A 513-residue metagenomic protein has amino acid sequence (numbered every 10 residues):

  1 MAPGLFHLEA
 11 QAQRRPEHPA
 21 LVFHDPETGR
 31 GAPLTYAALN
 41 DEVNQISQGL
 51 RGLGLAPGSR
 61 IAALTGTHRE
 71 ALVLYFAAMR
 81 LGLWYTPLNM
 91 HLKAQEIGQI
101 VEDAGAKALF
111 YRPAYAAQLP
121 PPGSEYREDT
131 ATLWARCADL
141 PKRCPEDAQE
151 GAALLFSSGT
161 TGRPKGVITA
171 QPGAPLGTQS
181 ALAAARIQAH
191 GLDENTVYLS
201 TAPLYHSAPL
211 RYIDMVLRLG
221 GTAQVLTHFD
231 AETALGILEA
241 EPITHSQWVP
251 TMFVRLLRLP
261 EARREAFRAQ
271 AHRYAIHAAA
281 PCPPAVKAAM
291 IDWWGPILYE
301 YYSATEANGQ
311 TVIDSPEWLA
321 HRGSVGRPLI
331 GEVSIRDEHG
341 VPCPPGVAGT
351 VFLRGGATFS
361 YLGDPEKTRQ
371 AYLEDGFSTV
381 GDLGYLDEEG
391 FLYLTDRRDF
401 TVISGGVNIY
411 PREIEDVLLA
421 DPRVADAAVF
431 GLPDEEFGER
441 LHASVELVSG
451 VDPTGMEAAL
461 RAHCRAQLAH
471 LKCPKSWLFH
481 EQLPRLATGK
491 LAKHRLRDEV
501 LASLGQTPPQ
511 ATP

Functional and structural regions predicted by a protein language model:
L8-L34: AMP-dependent adenylate-forming
P16-P19, A138-F156, G162-R163, L176 (+1 more regions): Conserved pre-ATP/AMP-binding loop-to-beta segment of ANL
G29, S47-L92, N408, L447: Conserved AMP-binding/adenylate-forming
P33-A37, A152-S180: Conserved AMP-binding A3 loop
G52-L53, R80-P141, P145-D147, S449: Structural core segment of the AMP-binding/adenylate-forming
L92, L109, G236, S246 (+9 more regions): AMP-binding/adenylate-forming catalytic core of the ANL superfamily
L155, G159, R218, I243-Q247 (+3 more regions): Gly/Ser/Thr-rich phosphate-binding loop
P175-V197, Y205-H245, L259, R263: Conserved AMP-binding/adenylation subdomain of ANL enzymes
